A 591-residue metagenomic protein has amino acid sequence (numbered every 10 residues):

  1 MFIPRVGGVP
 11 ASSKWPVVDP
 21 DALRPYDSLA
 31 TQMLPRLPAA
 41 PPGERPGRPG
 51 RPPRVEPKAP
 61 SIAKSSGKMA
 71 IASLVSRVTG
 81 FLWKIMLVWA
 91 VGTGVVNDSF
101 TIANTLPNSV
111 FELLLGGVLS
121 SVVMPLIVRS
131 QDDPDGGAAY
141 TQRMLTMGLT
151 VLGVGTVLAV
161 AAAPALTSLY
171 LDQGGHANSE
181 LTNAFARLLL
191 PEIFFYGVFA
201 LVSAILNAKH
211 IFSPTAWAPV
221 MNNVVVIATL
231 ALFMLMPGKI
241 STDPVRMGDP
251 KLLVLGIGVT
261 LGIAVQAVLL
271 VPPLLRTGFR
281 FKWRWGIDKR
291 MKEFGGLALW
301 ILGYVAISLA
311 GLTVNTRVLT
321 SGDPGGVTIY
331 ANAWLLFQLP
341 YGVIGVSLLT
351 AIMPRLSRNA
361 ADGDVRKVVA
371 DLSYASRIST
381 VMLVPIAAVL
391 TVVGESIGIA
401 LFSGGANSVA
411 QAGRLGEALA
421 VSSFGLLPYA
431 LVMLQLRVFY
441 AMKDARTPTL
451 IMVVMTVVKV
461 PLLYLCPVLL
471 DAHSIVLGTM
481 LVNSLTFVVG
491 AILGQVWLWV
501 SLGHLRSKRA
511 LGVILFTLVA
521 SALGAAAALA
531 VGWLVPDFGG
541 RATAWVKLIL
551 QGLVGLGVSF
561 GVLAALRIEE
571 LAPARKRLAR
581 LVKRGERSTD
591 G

Functional and structural regions predicted by a protein language model:
M1-G591: Membrane-embedded alpha-helical bundles of multi-pass transporters/translocases, especially carrier/permease families
